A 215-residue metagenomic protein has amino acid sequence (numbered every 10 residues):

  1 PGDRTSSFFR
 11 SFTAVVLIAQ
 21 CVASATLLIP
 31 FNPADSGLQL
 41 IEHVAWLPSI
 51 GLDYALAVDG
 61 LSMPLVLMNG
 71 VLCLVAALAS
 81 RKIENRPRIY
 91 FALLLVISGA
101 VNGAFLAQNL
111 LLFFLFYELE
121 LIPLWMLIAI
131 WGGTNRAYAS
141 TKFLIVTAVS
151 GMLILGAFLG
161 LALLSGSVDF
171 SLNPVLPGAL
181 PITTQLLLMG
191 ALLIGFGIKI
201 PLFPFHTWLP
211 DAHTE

Functional and structural regions predicted by a protein language model:
P1-S6, C73-E84, M126-A139, I200-T214: C-terminal ends of transmembrane helices
D3-A92, S167-L176: Transmembrane helix-loop-helix hairpins at membrane boundaries of multipass inner-membrane proteins
R4-F8, I89-V96, A100-Q185, I198: Alpha-helical multi-pass transmembrane bundles of energy-transducing inner-membrane proteins
T13, L52-D53, N102, L111 (+2 more regions): A generic hydrophobic-helix recognition signal that picks specific residues within alpha-helical hydrophobic
A14-A25, P64-A77, L95-N102, L119-I122 (+3 more regions): Hydrophobic alpha-helical transmembrane segments of multipass integral membrane proteins
V15-V16, F143-T147, A212-E215: Junctions where cytoplasmic loops transition into the N-terminal start of transmembrane alpha-helices in multi-pass
F31-D53, G151-T214: Juxtamembrane/interfacial segments at transmembrane-helix boundaries in multi-pass membrane proteins
G60-L61, Q108-L112, E215: Structural motif at transmembrane-helix junctions in multi-pass transporters
